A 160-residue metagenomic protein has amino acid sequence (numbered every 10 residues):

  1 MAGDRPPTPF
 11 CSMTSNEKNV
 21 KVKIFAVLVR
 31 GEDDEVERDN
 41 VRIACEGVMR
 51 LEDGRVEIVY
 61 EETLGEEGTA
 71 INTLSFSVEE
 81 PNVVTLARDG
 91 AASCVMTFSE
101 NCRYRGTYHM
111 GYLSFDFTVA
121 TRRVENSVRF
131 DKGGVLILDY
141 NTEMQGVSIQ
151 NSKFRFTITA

Functional and structural regions predicted by a protein language model:
M1-M13: N-terminal amphipathic/basic-hydrophobic helices that include classical n-h-c signal peptides and signal-anchor
F10-Y60: Long, hydrophobic N-terminal alpha-helical segment
S15, M49-D53, S77-E80, H109-Y112 (+2 more regions): A short, structured loop/turn motif at beta-sheet edges
E17-K21, E52-V59, V83-T85, R103 (+1 more regions): Short, hydrophobic/aromatic-rich segments at coil-to-beta transitions
N40-C94: Short, well-structured hydrophobic secondary-structure segments
E46-M49, T73-F76, G106, R123-E125 (+2 more regions): Hydrophobic/aromatic beta-strand elements that line small-molecule binding cavities or substrate pockets in beta-rich
G90-V135: Acidic, glycine-rich flexible loop segments
R129-A160: Mixed-charge, glycine-accented linear interaction segment located at domain edges/termini
